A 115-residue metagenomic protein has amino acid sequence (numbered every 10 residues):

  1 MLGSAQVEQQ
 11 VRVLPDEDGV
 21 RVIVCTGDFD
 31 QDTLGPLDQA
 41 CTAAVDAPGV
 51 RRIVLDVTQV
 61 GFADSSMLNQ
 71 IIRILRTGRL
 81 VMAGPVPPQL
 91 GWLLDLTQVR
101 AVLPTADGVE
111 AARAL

Functional and structural regions predicted by a protein language model:
L2-T42, Q59: STAS-typified acidic loop motif
D28, V86, V109-A111: Short, solvent-exposed coil/turn elements at secondary-structure transition points
Q31-L103: Amphipathic alpha-helical interaction surfaces in cytosolic regulatory modules
A101-A111: Short acidic-hydrophobic, aromatic-tinged amphipathic segments that line or gate anion-handling sites
